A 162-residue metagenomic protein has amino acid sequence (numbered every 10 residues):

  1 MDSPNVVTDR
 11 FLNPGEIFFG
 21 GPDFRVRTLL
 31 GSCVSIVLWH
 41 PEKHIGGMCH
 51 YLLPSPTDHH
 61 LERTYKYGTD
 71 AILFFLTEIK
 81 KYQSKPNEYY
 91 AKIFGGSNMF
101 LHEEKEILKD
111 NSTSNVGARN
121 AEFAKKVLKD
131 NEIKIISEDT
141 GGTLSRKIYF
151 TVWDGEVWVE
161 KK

Functional and structural regions predicted by a protein language model:
M1-P22, V26, L30, E62: Basic, amphipathic N-terminal segments that precede the first structured/catalytic domain
G21, H40-H44, T151-D154: Short acidic-glycine loop/turn motifs at beta-strand connectors
G21-D23, S32, H40, V116-R119 (+1 more regions): N-terminal intrinsically disordered, cationic/polar leader segments that include organellar targeting peptides
V26-Y82: Conserved mixed alpha/beta catalytic, RNA-binding, or beta-rich assembly cores of soluble enzyme, regulatory
E88-G95: Short glycine-rich phosphate-binding loop at a beta-alpha junction
N98-L101, T143-S145: Short, active-site-adjacent cap segments at secondary-structure transitions
L101-A118: Phosphate/ribose-phosphate-bearing ligand recognition and processing surfaces, centered on ADP-ribose/NAD(+/P+) systems
T113-K162: Divalent-metal-activated hydrolytic enzyme cores
